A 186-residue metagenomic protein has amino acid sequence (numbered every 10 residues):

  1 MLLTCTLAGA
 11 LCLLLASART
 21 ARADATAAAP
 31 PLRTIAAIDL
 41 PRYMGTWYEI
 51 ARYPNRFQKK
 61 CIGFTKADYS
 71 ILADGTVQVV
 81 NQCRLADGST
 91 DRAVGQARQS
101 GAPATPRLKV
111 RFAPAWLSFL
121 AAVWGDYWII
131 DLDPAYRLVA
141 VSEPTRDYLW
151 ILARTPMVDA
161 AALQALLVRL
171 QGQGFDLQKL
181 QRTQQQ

Functional and structural regions predicted by a protein language model:
L3-Q186: A beta-rich soluble binding module of mature secreted/lumenal proteins
